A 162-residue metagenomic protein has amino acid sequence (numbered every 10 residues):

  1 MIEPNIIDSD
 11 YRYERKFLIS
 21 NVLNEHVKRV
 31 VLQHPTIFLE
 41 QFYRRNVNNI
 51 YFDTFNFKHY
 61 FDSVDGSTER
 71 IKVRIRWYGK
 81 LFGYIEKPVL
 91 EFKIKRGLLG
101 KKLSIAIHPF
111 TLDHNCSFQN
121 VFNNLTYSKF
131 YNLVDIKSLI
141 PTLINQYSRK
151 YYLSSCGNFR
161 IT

Functional and structural regions predicted by a protein language model:
M1-T162: Phosphate-end processing signature that detects enzymes handling 5′-triphosphorylated RNA and polyphosphate
